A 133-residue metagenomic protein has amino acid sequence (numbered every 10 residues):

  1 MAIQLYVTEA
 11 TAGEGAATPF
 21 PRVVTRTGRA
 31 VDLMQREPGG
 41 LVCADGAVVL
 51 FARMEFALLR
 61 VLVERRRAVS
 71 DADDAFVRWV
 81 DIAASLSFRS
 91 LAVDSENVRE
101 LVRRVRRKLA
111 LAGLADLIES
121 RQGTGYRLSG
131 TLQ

Functional and structural regions predicted by a protein language model:
A2-F56, R60: Short boundary/linker motifs that mark transitions into or out of structured domains
R36-G39, V80, T131: Generic beta-structure capping elements
G39-G40, D74, G125: A generic structural signal for beta-strand entry/edge sites
G46-L86, V105: Short amphipathic alpha-helical recognition elements used for nucleic-acid or partner binding across transcription
V63-E64, S87, A110, T131: Residue-level marker of positions within ordered structural domains that often coincide with functionally constrained
V69, V93, N97-Q133: DNA-binding patch around the recognition helix
